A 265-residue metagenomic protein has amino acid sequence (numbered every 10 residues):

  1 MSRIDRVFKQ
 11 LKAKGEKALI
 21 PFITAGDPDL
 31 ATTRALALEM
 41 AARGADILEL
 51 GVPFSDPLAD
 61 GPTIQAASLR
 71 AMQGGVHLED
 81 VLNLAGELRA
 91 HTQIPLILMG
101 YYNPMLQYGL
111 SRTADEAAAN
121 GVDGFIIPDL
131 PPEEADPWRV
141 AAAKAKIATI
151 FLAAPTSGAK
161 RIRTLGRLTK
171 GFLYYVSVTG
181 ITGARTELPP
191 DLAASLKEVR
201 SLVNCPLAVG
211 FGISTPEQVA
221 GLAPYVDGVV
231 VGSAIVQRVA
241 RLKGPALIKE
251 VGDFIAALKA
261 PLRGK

Functional and structural regions predicted by a protein language model:
M1-L11, L30, S55-A66, Q73-G86 (+6 more regions): Active-site-adjacent beta->alpha loops and helix N-cap segments on the catalytic face of soluble alpha/beta enzymes
L19-I23, L48-L50, L96-G100, F125-I127 (+4 more regions): Hydrophobic faces of well-ordered beta-strands that scaffold small-molecule active sites in alpha/beta enzyme cores
P21, M40, G51, A117 (+3 more regions): Conserved, mostly hydrophobic/aromatic
L30-M40, S157-R167, V209, I213-V229: Catalytic cores of alpha/beta
G44, A117-D123, A143-T149, R167-L173 (+1 more regions): Glycine-enriched alpha-helix->loop->beta-strand junction motifs that scaffold or abut catalytic
A45-S55, V122-I126, P131, Y175-G183 (+2 more regions): Glycine-rich phosphate-binding active-site loops on the catalytic face of alpha/beta enzymes
I147-G183: Histidine/lysine/aspartate-rich catalytic loop segments that bind and position anionic ligands
S195-C205, S214-K265: Alpha/beta catalytic cores of nucleotide-metabolism and tRNA/nucleoside-modifying enzymes
